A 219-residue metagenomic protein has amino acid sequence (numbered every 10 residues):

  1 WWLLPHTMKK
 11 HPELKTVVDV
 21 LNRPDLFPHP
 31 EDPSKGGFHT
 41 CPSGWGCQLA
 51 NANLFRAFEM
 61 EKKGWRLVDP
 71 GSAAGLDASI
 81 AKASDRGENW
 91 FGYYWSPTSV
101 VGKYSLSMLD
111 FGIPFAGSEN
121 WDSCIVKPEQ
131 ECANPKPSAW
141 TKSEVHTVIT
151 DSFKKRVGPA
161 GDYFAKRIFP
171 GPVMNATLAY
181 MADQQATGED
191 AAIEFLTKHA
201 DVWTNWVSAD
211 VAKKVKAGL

Functional and structural regions predicted by a protein language model:
W1-K10, S143-R156, A179-Y180: A bilobed periplasmic-binding-protein/Venus flytrap-type ligand-binding module shared by bacterial periplasmic
W1-T40: A conserved helix-loop-strand patch within extracytoplasmic ligand-binding domains of the periplasmic binding
K10-L14, W45-G46, P70-A74, K154-G158 (+3 more regions): Soluble non-cytosolic domains of exported or imported proteins
L14-V18, L26-P28, K35, N53-G64 (+4 more regions): Metal- and O2-centered redox machinery and metal/ROS homeostasis
V17, Q48, A52, A73-D77 (+4 more regions): Extracytoplasmic/secreted envelope proteins and their assembly/folding machinery, especially bacterial periplasmic
H39-W121: Ligand-binding pocket segment of bilobal, Venus flytrap-like solute-binding proteins
G102-I168: C-terminal lobe and pocket-closing loops of periplasmic/extracytoplasmic Venus-flytrap solute-binding proteins
F153-K154, G161-L219: C-terminal functional modules
